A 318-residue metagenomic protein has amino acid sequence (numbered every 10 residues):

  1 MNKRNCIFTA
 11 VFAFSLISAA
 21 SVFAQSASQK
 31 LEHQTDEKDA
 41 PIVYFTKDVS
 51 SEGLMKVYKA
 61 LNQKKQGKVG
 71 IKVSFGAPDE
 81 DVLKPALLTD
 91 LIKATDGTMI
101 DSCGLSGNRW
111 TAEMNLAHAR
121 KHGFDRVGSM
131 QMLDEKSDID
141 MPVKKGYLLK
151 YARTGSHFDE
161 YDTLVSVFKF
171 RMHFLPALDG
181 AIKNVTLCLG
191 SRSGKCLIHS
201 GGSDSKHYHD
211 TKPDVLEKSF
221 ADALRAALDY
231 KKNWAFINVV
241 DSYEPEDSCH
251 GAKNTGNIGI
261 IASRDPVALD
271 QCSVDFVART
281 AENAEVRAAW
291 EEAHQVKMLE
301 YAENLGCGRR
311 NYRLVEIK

Functional and structural regions predicted by a protein language model:
M1-A10: Bacterial N-terminal signal peptides that target proteins for export
A10-A19: Bacterial N-terminal signal peptides
V22-S26: Boundary at the C-terminal end of the N-terminal hydrophobic targeting segment
S28-K318: Extended, low-polarity segments enriched in aliphatic/aromatic residues
